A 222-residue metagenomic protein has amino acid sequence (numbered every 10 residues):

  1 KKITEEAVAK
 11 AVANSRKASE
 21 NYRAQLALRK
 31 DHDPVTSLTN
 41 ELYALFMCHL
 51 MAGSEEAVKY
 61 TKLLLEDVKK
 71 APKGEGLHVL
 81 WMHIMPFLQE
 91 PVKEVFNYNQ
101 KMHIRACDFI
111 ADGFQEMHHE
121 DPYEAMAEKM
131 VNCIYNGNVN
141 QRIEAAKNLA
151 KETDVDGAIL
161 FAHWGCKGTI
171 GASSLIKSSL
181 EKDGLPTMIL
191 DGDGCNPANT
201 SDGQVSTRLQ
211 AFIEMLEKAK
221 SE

Functional and structural regions predicted by a protein language model:
K1-E116, Y135: A charged, amphipathic alpha-helical module
E94-A106, H119-C133, N138-S221: Hydrophobic alpha/beta core scaffold segments
